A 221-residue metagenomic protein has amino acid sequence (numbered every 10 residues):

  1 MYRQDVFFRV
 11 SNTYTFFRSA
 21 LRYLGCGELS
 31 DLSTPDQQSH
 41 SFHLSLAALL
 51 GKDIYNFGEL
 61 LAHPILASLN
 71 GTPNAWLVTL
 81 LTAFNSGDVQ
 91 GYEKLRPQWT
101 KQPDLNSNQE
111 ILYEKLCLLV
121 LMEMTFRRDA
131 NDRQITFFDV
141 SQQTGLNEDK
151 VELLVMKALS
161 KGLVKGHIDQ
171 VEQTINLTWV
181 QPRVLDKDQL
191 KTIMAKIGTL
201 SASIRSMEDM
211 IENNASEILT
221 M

Functional and structural regions predicted by a protein language model:
M1-M221: Charged, E/D/K/R/S-rich low-complexity terminal regions of large eukaryotic assembly subunits
